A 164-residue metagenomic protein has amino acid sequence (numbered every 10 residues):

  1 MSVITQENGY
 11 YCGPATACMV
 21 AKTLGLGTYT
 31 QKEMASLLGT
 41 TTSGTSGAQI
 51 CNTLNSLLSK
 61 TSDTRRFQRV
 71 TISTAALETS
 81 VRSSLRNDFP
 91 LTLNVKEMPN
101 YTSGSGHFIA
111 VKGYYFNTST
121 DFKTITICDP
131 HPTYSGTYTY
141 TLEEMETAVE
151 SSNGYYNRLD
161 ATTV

Functional and structural regions predicted by a protein language model:
M1-I72, E150-V164: Cysteine-nucleophile protease catalytic domains, especially the papain-like/related folds used in DUB/UBL proteases
E7, E33, E78, E97 (+2 more regions): Glutamate identity and glutamate-enriched acidic tracts
V20, P99, T133: Surface-exposed, flexible loop/turn segments at secondary-structure boundaries
T40, Y114-V164: Noncatalytic regulatory segments and standalone regulatory/sensor domains
T64-R65, V81-L85, T133: N-terminal start-of-chain detector that recognizes signal peptides and the immediate post-cleavage beginning
T74-C128, T163: Active-site-adjacent substructure of cysteine-protease-like catalytic cores
